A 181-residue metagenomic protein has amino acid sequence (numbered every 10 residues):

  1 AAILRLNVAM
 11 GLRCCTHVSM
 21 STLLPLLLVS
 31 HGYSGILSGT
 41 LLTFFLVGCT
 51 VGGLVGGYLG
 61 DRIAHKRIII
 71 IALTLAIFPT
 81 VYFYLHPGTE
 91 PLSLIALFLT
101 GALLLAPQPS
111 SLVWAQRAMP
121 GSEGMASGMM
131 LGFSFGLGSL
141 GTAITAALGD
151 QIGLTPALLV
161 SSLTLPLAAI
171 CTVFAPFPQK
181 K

Functional and structural regions predicted by a protein language model:
A2-G53: Extracytoplasmic gate region of multi-pass secondary transporters
V47-V51, V81, G136-L140: Hydrophobic/small/kink-forming positions within alpha-helical transmembrane segments of polytopic membrane proteins
G52-A64, G149-D150: Helix-to-loop junctions at the C-terminal end of transmembrane segments in multipass secondary transporters
R67-Y82, S162: Structural signature of the two symmetry-related core transmembrane helices
L92-A106: Hydrophobic core of transmembrane alpha-helices in multi-pass small-molecule transporters, especially MFS/SLC-type
A106-M119: Intracellular juxtamembrane helix-capping segments at the cytosolic ends of symmetry-related transmembrane helices
A118-L154: A late C-terminal transmembrane helix in Major Facilitator Superfamily
S162-K181: Multi-pass alpha-helical transporter architecture, strongest for 12-TM Major Facilitator/SLC carriers used
